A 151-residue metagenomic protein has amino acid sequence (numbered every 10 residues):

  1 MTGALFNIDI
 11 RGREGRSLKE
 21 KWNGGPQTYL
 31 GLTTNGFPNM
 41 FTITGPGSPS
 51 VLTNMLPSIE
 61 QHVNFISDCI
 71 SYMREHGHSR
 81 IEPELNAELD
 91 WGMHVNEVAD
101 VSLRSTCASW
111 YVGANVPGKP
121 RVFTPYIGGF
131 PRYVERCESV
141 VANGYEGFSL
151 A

Functional and structural regions predicted by a protein language model:
M1-R13: Flavin (primarily FAD) binding-site architecture
T2, L32-T34, S102-R104: A generic structural signal for short, solvent-exposed coil/turn residues that cap or connect secondary-structure
N7, K19, F148-A151: Intrinsically disordered, low-complexity, compositionally biased regions/tails
I8-I10, L18, I81, W110: Short clusters of hydrophobic/aromatic residues that line enzyme substrate/ligand-binding pockets
R11-P46: E1/E1-like adenylate-forming module used to activate ubiquitin-like modifiers and sulfur-carrier proteins
T28, F41-A151: C-terminal, flexible cofactor-proximal segment of oxidoreductases
